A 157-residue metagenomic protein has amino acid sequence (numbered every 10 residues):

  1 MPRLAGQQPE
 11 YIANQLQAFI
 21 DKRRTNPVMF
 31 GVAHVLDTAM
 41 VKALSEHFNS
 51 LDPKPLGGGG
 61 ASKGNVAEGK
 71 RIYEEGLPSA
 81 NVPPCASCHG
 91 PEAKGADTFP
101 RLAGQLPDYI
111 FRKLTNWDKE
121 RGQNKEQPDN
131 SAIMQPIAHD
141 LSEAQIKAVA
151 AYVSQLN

Functional and structural regions predicted by a protein language model:
M1-T25, F30-L36, A86, G90-K119 (+1 more regions): Gly/Gly-Pro-rich "capping" loops immediately C-terminal to redox-active cysteine motifs in periplasmic/lumenal
Q8, Q17-D21, S50-P53, L77 (+5 more regions): His/Met- and acidic-residue-enriched segments that coordinate or traffic transition-metal cofactors and support
T25, N65, N81, K94-G95 (+1 more regions): N-terminal alpha-helical segment
H34-G59, E68, D108, P136-N157: C-terminal capping alpha-helices of c-type cytochrome domains
L44, V82-E92, V149: The canonical Cys-X-X-Cys-His
S50-S79, P100: Electrostatic cytochrome c docking/interface patches
G122-P128: Short helix-coil transition/hinge motifs at the ends and kinks of transmembrane helices, capturing the brief
P128-P136: Short helix/strand-capping connector loops at secondary-structure junctions
